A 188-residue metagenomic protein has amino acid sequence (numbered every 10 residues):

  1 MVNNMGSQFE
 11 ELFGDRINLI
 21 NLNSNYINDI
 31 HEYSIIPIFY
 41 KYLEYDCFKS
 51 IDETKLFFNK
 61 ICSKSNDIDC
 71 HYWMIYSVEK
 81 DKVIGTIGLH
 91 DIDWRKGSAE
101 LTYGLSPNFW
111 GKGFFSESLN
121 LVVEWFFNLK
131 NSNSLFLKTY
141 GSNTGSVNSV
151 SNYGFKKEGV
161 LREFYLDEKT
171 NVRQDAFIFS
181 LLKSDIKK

Functional and structural regions predicted by a protein language model:
M1-N28, Y33-I36, Y76-K188: Acyl-donor (CoA/ACP) binding surface of acyl/acetyltransferases
I38-K60, H71: Conserved GNAT-fold acetyl-CoA-binding loop/helix
E53-L56, C62, S149, V172: A generic membrane alpha-helix/interface feature
S63-I68: Short loop/turn motifs at secondary-structure junctions and domain boundaries
D69-H71, G85: Generic hydrophobic, aliphatic-rich segments that mediate packing or membrane embedding
